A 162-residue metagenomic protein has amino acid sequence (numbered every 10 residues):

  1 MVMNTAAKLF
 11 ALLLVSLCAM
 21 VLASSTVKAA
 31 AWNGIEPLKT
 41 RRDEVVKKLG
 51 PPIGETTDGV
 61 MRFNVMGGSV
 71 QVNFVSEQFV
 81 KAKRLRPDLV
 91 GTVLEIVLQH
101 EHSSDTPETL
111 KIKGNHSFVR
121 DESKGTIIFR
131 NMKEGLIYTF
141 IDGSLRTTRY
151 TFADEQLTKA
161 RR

Functional and structural regions predicted by a protein language model:
M1-A7: N-terminal secretory signal peptides that target proteins for export/translocation
M3, L14-S16, Q78-V80: Short hydrophobic/aromatic-rich motifs at helix boundaries and adjacent loops
A11-V21: Bacterial N-terminal signal peptides
A23-A29: Sec/Tat signal peptide C-region and signal peptidase I cleavage site
A30-G34: Short, recurring structural edge motifs at helix starts
I35-K39: Short, contiguous acidic and Ser/Thr-rich linear segments
T40-R162: A cross-family detector of function-defining hotspots
